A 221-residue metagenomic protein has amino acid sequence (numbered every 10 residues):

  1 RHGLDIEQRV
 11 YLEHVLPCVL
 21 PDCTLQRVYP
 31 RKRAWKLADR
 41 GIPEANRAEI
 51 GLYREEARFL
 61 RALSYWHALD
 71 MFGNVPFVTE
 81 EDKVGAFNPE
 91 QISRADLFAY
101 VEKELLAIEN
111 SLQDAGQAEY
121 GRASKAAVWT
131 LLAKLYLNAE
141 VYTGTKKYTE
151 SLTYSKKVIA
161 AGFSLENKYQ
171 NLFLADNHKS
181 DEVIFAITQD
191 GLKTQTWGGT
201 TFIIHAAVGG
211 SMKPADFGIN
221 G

Functional and structural regions predicted by a protein language model:
R1-L37: Long, low-complexity, charge-biased intrinsically disordered regions
H2-D5, Q91, A175: Hydrophobic alpha-helical scaffolding
D5, P30, D70, N177-S180 (+1 more regions): A generic structural signal for short, non-catalytic loop/turn and secondary-structure boundary residues
V10, L16, E81, V141 (+1 more regions): Short, flexible loop/turn elements at secondary-structure junctions
V19-Y29, A68-F77, K193: Proline-centered turn/helix-capping motifs that create local helix->coil transitions or kinks
A38-A123, Y136-V141: Aromatic-anchored glycine-rich loop motif in surface-exposed flexible loops
F98, L106-A107, R122-G221: An aromatic- and glycine-enriched ligand-binding surface/loop that stacks and positions planar moieties
